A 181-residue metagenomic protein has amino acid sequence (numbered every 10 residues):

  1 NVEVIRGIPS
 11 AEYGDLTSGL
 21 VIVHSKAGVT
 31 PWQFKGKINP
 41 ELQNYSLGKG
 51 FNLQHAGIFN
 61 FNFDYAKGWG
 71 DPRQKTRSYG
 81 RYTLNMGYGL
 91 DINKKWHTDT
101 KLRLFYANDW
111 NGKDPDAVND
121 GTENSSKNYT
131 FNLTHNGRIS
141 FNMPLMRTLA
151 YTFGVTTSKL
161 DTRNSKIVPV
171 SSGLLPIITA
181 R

Functional and structural regions predicted by a protein language model:
N1, G7, E12-G36, F51: N-terminal periplasmic accessory domains that precede and gate Gram-negative outer-membrane beta-barrel machines
N1-R6, N111, R181: Short intrinsically disordered, low-complexity coil segments enriched in acidic
I5-I8, E123-S125: Short secondary-structure boundary micro-motifs
A27-T30, S46, K113, L174-A180: Short alpha-helical interface elements
Q33-K67, Q74-K159: Transmembrane beta-barrel wall of Gram-negative outer-membrane proteins
D116-N119, S165-R181: Solvent-exposed loop segments that connect transmembrane elements
L160-N164: Secretory-pathway/luminal and periplasmic proteins that interact with or process carbohydrate-rich
